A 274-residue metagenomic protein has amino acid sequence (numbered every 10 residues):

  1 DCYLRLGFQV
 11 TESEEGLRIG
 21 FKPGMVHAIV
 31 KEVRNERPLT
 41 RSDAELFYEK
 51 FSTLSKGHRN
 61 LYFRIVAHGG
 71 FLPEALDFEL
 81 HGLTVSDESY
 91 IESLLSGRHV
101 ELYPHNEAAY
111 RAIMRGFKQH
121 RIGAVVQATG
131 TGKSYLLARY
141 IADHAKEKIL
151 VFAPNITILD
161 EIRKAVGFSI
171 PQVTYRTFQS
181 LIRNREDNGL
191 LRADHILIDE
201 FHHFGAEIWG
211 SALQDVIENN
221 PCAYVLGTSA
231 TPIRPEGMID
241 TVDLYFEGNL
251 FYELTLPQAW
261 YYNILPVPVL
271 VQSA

Functional and structural regions predicted by a protein language model:
D1-G57: Catalytic centers of nucleases
S52-G82: Nucleic-acid nuclease catalytic cores
V100-R121: N-terminal pre-P-loop "Q-motif" helix
Q119-Y140: Walker A/P-loop
K148, A193-H195, P221-L226: Loop/turn-to-beta-strand initiation segments
A153-R192: Inter-Walker segment of RecA-like/P-loop motor cores
D199-F201: Walker B catalytic acidic pair
A206-P268: Post-DEXD/H (motif II) to motif III coupling segment of the RecA-like Helicase ATP-binding lobe
